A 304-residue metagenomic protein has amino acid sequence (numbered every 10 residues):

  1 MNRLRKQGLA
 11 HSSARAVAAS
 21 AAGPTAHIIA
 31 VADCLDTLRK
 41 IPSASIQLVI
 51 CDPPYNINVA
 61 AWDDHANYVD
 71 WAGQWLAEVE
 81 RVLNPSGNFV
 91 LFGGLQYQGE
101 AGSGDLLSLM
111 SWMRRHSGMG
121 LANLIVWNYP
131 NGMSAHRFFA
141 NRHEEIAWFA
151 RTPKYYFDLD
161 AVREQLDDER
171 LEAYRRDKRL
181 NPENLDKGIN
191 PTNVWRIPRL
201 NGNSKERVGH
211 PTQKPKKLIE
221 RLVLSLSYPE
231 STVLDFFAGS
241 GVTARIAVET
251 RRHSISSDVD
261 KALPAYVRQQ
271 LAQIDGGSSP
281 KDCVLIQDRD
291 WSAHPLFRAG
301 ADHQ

Functional and structural regions predicted by a protein language model:
M1-S257, K261-Y266: Core catalytic lobe of class I
G8-T37, Q269-Q304: S-adenosyl-L-methionine
